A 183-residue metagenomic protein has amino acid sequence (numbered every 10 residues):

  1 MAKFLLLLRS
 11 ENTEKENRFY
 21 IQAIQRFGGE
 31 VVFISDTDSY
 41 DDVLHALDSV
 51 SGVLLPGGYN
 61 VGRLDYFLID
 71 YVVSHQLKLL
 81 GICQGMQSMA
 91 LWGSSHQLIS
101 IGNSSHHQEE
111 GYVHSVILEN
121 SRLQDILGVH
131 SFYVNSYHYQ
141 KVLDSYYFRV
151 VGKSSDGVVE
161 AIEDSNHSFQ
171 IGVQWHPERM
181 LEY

Functional and structural regions predicted by a protein language model:
M1-M86, A90-W92, G102-L127, S131-Y133 (+5 more regions): N-terminal beta1-alpha1 cap of cysteine-dependent amidohydrolase-like domains
S94-L98: A glycine-rich, often tryptophan-bearing local segment used as a flexible ligand/cofactor-contacting loop or short
Q170-W175: Active-site-proximal beta-strand elements of phosphoester/diester hydrolases
